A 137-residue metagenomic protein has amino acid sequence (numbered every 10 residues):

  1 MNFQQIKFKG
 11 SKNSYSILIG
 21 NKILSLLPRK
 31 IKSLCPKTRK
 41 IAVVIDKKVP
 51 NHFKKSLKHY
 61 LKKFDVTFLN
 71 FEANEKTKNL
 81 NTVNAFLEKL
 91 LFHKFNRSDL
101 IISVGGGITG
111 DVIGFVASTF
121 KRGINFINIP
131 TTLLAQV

Functional and structural regions predicted by a protein language model:
M1-L100: ATP/NTP phosphate-donor binding region
K78-V137: Glycine/threonine-rich beta-strand-loop-alpha-helix active-site module that forms ligand/phosphate-binding
